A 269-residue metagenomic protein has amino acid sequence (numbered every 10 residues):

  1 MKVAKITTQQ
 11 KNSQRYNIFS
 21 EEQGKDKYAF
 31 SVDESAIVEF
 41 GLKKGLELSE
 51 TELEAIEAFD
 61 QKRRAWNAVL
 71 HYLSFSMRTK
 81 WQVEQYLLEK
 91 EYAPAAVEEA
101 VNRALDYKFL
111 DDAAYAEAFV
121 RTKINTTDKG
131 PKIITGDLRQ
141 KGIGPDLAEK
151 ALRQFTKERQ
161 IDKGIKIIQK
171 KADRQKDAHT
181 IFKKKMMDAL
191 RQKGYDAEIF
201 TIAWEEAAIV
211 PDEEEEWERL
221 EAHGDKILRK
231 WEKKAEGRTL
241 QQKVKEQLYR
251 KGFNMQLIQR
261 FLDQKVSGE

Functional and structural regions predicted by a protein language model:
M1-E269: An alpha-helical, amphipathic repeat domain used for nucleic-acid recognition, typified by the mTERF helical solenoid
